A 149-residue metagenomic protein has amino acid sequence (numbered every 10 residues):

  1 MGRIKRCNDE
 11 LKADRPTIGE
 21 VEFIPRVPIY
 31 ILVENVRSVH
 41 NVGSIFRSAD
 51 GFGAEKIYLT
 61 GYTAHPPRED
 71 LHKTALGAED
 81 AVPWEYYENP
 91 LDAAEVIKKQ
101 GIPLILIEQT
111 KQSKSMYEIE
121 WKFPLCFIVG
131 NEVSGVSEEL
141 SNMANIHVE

Functional and structural regions predicted by a protein language model:
M1-E149: Post-transcriptional modification and biogenesis factors for structured RNAs of the translation apparatus
